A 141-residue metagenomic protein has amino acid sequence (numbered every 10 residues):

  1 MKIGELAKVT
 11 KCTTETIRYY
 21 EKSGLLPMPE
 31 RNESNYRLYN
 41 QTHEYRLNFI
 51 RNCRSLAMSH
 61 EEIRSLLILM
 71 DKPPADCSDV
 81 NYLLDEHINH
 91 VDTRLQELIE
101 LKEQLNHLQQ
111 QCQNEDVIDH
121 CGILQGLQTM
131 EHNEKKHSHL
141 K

Functional and structural regions predicted by a protein language model:
M1-I68: Basic helix-turn-helix/winged-helix DNA-binding cores and closely related short helical interaction motifs
K2, K8-K11, K22, K72 (+3 more regions): Context-gated lysine
S23-G24, E33, M70, C112 (+2 more regions): The DNA-recognition helices of helix-turn-helix-type DNA-binding domains
E33, A57, D71-P74, D92-L95: Residues at alpha-helix boundaries and short interhelical turns
R51-R54, M70, H87, C112: Alpha-helix boundary/capping residues
R64-P74, S78: Short, charged, low-complexity amphipathic alpha-helix
A75-K141: C-terminal regulatory/oligomerization modules of transcriptional regulators
